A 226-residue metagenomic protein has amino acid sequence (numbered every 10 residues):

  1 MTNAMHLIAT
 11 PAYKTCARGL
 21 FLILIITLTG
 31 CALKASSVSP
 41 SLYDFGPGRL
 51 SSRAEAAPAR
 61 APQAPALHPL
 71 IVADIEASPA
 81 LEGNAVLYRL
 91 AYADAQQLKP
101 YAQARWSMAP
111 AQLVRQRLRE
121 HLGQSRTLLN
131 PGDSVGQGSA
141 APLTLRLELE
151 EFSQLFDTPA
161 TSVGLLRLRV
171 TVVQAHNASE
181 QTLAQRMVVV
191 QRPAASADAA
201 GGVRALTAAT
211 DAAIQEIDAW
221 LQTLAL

Functional and structural regions predicted by a protein language model:
T2-L20: Bacterial N-terminal signal peptides that target proteins for export
T27-G30: C-terminal motif of bacterial Sec signal peptides marking the signal peptidase cleavage site
A32-Q112, L224-L226: A structural "domain/chain start" motif
K34-S52, S125-A178: Surface-exposed short loop/turn segments
P69-D74, L87-R89, T144-E148, L165-T171 (+1 more regions): Soluble periplasmic/extracytoplasmic beta-strand elements of cell-envelope proteins
Q97-A104, H176-A219: Short secondary-structure boundary motifs at beta->alpha junctions and helix caps
M108, Q112-G136: Extracellular-facing segments of soluble proteins and assemblies that are Gly/Ser/Thr-biased and enriched in aromatics
R119, G123-T127, Q154, D218-L226: Sec-exported extracytoplasmic/periplasmic mature domains
